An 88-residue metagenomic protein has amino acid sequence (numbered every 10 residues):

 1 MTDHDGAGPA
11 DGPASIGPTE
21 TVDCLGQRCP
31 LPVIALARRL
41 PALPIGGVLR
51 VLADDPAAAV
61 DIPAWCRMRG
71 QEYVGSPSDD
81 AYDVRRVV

Functional and structural regions predicted by a protein language model:
M1-L25, E72, D79-A81, R85-V88: Long, charged, low-complexity intrinsically disordered regions
V22-V74: Amphipathic, hydrophobic secondary-structure cores in small proteins
